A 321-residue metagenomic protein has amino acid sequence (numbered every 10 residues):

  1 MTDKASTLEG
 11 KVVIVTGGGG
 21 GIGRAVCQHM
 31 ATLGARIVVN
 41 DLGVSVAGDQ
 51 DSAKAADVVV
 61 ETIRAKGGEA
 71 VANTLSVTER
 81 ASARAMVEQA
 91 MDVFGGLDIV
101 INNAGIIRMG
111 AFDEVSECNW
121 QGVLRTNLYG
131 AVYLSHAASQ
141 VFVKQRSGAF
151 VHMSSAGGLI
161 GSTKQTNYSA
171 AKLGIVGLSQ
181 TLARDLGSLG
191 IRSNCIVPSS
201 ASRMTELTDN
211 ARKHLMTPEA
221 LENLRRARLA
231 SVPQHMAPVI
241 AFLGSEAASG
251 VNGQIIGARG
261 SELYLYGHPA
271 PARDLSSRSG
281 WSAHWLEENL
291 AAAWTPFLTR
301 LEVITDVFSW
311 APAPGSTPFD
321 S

Functional and structural regions predicted by a protein language model:
A5-V39: Canonical Rossmann dinucleotide-binding motif of NAD(H)/NADP(H)-dependent dehydrogenases/reductases, specifically
E9, K66-V71, Q89-N102, R108-A111 (+2 more regions): A glycine-rich helix->loop->beta "capping" turn within Rossmann-like NAD(P)(H)-dependent oxidoreductase domains
A53-K54, N73-A85, E117: The beta1-alpha1 cofactor-binding region of Rossmann-like NAD(H)/NADP(H)-dependent oxidoreductases
A111-F112, S116-Q121: Substrate-binding pocket helix/loop in short-chain dehydrogenase/reductase
S135, A171, S179: Active-site helix of classical SDR
S155: Residue(s) in the substrate-gating loop at a strand-loop-helix junction that position the organic substrate next
E219-D320: C-terminal helical subdomain
